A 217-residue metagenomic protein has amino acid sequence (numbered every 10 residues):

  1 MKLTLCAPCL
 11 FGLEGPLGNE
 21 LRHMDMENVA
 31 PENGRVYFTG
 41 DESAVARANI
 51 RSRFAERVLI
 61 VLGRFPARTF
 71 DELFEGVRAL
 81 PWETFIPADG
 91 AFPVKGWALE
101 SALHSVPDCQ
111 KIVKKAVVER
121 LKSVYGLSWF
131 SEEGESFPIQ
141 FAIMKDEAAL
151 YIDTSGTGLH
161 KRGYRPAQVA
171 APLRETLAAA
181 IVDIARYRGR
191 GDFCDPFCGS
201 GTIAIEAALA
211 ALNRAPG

Functional and structural regions predicted by a protein language model:
M1-T4, R162-Y164: A short, structure-level motif marking secondary-structure boundaries and short turns
K2-F137: Non-catalytic nucleic-acid substrate-recognition regions in nucleic-acid-modifying enzymes
N33, I152-T154, F197: Glycine-rich, histidine-containing beta strand-loop boundary motifs that form or position
A44, E100, E147, G156 (+2 more regions): Short loop/turn segments at secondary-structure transitions that flank enzyme active sites
I139-I152: C-terminal edge-of-domain segments
L150-R186: SAM-dependent Rossmann-like transferase core, predominantly class I methyltransferases with a strong bias toward
L173-G217: Conserved S-adenosyl-L-methionine
